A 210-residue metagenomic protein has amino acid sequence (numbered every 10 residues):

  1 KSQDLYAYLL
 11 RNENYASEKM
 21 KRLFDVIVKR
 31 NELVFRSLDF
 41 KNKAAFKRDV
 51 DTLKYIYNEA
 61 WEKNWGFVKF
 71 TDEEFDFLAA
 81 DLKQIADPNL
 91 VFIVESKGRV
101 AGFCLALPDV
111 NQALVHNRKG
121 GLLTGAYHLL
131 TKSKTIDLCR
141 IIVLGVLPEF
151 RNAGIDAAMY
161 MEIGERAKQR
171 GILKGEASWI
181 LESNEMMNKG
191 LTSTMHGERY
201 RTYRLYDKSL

Functional and structural regions predicted by a protein language model:
K1-D39, R204-L210: Acyl-donor-binding surface of acyltransferase catalytic domains
K1-S2, G190-T202: Conserved acetyl-CoA-binding loop of GNAT-fold acetyltransferases
L9, P108, L144-P148, E198 (+1 more regions): Long, contiguous binding/interaction regions
L9-N12, V146-R151, E176-M187: Conserved beta-strand-loop-alpha-helix junction that forms the acyl-donor binding cleft
S37-F40, A44-V146: A conserved beta-strand-loop-helix scaffold within acyl/acetyltransferase catalytic domains
L138, A167-L181: Conserved GNAT acetyl-CoA-binding A-motif
L138, I142-V146, R151-E165, S193: Conserved acetyl-CoA-binding loop-helix of GNAT-fold acetyltransferases
A177, T202-R204: Long, positively charged, glycine-interspersed low-complexity recognition regions
